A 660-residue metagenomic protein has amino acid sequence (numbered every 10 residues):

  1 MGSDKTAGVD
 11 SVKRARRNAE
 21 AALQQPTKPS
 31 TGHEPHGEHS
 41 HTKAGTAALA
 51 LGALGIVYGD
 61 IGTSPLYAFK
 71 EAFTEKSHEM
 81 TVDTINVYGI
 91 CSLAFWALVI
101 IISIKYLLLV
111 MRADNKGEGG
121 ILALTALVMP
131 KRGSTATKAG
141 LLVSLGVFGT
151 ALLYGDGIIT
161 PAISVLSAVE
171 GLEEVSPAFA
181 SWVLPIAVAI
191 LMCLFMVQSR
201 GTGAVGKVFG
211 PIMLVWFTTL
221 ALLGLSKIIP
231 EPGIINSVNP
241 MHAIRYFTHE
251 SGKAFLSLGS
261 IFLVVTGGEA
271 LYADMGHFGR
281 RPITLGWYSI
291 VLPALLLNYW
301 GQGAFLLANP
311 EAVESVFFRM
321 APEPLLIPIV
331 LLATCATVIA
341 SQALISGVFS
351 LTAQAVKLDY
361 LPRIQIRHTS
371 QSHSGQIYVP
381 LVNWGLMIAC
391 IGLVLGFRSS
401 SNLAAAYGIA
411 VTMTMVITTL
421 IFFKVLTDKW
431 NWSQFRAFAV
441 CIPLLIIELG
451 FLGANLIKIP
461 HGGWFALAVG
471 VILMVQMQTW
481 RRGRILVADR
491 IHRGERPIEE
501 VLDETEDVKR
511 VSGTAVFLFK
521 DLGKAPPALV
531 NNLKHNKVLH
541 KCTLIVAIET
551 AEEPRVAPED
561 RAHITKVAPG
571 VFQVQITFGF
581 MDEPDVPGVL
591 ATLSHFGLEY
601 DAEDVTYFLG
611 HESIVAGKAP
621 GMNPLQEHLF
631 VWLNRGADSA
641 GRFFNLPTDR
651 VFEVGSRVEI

Functional and structural regions predicted by a protein language model:
G2-I660: The structured alpha-helical core of multi-pass membrane proteins
